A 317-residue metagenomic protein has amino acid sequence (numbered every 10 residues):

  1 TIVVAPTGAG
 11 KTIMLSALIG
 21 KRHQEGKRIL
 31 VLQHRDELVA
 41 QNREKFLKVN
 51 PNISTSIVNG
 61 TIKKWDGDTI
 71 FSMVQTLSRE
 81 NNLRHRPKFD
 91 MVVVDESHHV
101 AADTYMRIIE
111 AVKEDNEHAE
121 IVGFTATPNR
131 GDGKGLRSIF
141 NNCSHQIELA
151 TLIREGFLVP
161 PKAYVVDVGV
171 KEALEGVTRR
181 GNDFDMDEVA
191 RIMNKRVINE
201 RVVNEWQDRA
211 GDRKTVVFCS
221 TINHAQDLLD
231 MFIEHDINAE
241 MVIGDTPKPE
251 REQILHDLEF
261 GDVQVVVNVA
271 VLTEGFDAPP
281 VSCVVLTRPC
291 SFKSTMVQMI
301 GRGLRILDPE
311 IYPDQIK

Functional and structural regions predicted by a protein language model:
T1-L18, F218, V242: Walker A/P-loop
I13-M14, K21-F46, I222: Conserved Walker A/P-loop ATP-binding site and its immediately adjacent core in helicase/helicase-like ATPase domains
A40, S56-W65, Q226-D230, I237-L272: Conserved helicase ATPase core of P-loop NTP-dependent helicases/translocases
N42, E80-N82, S97-I109, D277-P279: Conserved ATPase-coupling elements of RecA-like P-loop NTPase cores
G60-M91, M106-R107: Conserved helix/coil segment N-terminal to the catalytic DExD/H
Q75, G244-K317: Conserved RecA-like P-loop NTPase helicase motor core
H98-A163: Post-DEXD/H (motif II) to motif III coupling segment of the RecA-like Helicase ATP-binding lobe
C143-V216: Conserved interdomain linker/interface between the two RecA-like ATPase lobes of SF2 helicase motors
